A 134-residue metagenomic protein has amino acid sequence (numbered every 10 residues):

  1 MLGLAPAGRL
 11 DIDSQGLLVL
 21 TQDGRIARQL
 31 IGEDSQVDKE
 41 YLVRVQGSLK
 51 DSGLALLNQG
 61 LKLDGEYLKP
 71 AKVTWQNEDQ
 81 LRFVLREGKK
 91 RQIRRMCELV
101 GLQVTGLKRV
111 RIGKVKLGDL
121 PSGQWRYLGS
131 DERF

Functional and structural regions predicted by a protein language model:
M1-F134: Basic, flexible Lys/Arg- and Gly-enriched helix-loop patches that mediate nucleic-acid binding at interfaces with rRNA
